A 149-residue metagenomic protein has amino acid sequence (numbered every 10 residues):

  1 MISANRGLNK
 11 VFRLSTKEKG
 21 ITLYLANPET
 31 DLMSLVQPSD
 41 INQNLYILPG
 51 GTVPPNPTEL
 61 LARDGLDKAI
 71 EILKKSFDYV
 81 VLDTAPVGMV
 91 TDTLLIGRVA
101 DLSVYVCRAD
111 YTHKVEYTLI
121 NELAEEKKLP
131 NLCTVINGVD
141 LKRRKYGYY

Functional and structural regions predicted by a protein language model:
M1-Y149: P-loop NTP-binding module
